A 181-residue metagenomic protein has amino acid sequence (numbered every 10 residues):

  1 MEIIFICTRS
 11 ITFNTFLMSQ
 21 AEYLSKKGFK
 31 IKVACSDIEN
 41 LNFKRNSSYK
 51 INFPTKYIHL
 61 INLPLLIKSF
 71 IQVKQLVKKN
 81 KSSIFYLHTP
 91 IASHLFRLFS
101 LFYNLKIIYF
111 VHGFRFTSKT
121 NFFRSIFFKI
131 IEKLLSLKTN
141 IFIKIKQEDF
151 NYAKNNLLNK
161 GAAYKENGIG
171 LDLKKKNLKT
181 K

Functional and structural regions predicted by a protein language model:
E2-I4, S100-F116, E132, I143 (+1 more regions): Active-site proximal beta-strand in glycosyltransferases
I4-L65, E148-K165: N-terminal strand-loop element at the rim of the active site of nucleotide-sugar-dependent glycosyltransferases
T15-F16, P64-K68, K106, F116-K138: Nucleotide-sugar donor phosphate/pyrophosphate-binding loop at the beta->alpha transition of glycosyltransferases
A21-K27, I71-K74, S125-I143: Membrane-proximal helix-turn-helix segments that form the acceptor-binding/catalytic region of lipid-linked
C35, Y86-L87, K144-Q147: Short beta-strand scaffold positions
Y49, S136-K181: Donor nucleotide-sugar binding/catalytic pocket of nucleotide-sugar-dependent glycosyltransferases
S69, L87-S93, V111: Short His-centered aromatic/hydrophobic patch
L76-S83: Glycine-rich phosphate-binding loop signature in dinucleotide/nucleotide-binding domains
